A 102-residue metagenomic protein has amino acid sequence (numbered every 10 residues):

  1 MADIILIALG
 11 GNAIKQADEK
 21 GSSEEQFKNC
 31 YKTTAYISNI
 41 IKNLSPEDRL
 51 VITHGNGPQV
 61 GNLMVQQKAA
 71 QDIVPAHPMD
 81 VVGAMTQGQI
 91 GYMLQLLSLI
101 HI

Functional and structural regions predicted by a protein language model:
M1-T53, N62-M64, K68: N-terminal glycine-/serine-/threonine-rich phosphate-binding loop
I14, S45-P46, V74, V82 (+1 more regions): Generic ordered-secondary-structure signal
N29-I40, M79-Q95: Polyanion-binding loop/helix "lid" in catalytic or ligand-binding cores
G55, A76, L97-S98: Proteins with a high burden of low-complexity, intrinsically disordered sequence enriched in S/T/G/P/A and R, requiring
G57-Q59: Catalytic metal-binding/acid-base residues of hydrolase active sites
G61-M85: A charged helix-plus-loop insertion that forms the helical arch/lid used to bind and gate nucleic-acid substrates
I100-I102: Conserved small/polar residues in nucleotide/adenosyl-binding loops
